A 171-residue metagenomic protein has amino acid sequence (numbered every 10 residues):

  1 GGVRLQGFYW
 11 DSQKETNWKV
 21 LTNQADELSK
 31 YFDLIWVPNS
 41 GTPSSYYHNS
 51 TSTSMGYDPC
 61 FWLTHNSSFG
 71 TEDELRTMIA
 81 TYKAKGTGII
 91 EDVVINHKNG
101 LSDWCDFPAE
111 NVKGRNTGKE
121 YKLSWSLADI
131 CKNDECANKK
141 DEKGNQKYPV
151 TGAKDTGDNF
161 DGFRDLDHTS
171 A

Functional and structural regions predicted by a protein language model:
V3-D26, K30-A171: Substrate-binding/active-site clefts of carbohydrate-active enzymes
